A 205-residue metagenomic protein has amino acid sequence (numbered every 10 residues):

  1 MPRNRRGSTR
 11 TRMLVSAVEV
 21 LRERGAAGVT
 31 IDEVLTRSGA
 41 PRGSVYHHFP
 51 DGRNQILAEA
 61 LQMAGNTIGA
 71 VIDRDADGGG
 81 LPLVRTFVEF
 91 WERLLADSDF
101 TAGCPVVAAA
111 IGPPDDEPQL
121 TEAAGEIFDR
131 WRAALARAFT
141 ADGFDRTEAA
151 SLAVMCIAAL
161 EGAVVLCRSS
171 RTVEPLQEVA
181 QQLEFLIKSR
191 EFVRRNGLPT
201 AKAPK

Functional and structural regions predicted by a protein language model:
M1-S8, E191-K205: N-terminal intrinsically disordered/low-complexity leader segments
R12, S16, V20-E59: Helix-turn-helix
F49, A108-D115: Short helix-capping/turn signature of helix-turn-helix
L61-T67: Short, basic, alpha-helical segments at the C-terminal edge of helix-turn-helix-like DNA-binding modules
V71-G103, L152-C156: Hydrophobic alpha-helical connector segments
L94, R137, I157-E174, L186-R195: Amphipathic C-terminal alpha-helical segment
P105-A108, R146-L166, E178, Q182-F185: Hydrophobic alpha-helical segments that form the core of small-molecule binding pockets and/or dimer interfaces
D116-P118, F128-A153, R190-G197: Hydrophobic alpha-helical bundle segments that form small-molecule/ligand-binding pockets
